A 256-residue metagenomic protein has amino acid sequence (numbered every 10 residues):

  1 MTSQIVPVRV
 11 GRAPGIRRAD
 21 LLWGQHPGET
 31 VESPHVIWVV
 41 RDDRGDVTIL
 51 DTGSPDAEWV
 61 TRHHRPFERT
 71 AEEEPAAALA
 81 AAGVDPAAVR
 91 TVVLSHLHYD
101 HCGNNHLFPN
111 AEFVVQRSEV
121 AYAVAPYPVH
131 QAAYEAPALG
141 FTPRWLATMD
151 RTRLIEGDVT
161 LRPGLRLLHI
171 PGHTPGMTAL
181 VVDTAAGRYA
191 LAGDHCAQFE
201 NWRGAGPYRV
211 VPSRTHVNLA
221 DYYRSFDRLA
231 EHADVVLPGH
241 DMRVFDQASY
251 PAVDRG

Functional and structural regions predicted by a protein language model:
M1-V6: Extreme N-terminal starter segment of soluble prokaryotic enzymes
P7, I37-R41, E156-A185: Core dinuclear metal-dependent hydrolase active-site scaffold
R12-A77, A179-G193: Conserved beta-strand hairpin/beta-sheet module of binuclear metal-dependent hydrolase folds, prominently
T52-P55, L97, S118-E119, H173-T174 (+2 more regions): Active-site metal-binding loops of divalent metal-dependent hydrolases
R65-V115: Active-site metal-binding motif and surrounding structural segment of the metallo-beta-lactamase
E68-A77, A186-G256: Cap/insert and terminal regions of metallo-dependent hydrolase folds
T70-V84, A88, R117-H169, R214-D234: Metallo-beta-lactamase
V92-C102, I170-M177, P238-M242: Histidine-centered catalytic micro-motifs
